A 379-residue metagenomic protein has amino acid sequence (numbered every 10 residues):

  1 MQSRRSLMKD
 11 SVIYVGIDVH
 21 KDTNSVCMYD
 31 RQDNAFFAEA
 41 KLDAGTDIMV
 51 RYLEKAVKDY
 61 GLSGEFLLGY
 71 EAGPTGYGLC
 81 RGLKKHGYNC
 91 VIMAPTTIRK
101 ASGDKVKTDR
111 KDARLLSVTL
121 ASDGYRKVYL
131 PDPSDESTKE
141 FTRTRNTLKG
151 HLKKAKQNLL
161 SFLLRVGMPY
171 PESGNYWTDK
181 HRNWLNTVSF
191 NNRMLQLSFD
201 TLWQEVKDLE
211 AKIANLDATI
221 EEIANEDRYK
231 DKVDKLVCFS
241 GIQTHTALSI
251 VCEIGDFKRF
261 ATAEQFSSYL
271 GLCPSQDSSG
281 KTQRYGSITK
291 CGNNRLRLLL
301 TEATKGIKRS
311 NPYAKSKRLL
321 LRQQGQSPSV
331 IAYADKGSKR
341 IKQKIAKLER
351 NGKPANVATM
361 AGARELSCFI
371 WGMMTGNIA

Functional and structural regions predicted by a protein language model:
M1-F190: Phosphate- and other anionic-substrate recognition elements at nucleic-acid/protein interfaces
L68, L116, L148, L209 (+3 more regions): A residue-level signal for conserved active-site and pocket-lining positions in enzyme catalytic cores
N146-K235, Q324: Glycine-rich, often acidic, oxyanion-interacting loops/wings at catalytic, nucleic-acid, or phospho-protein interfaces
W203, V233, V237, T244-V251: Short, well-structured alpha-helical segments
D234-S240, S287-C291: Cytochrome P450 C-terminal beta-domain/meander region
T246-T262: Catalytic palm subdomain of template-directed nucleic-acid polymerases, centered on the conserved carboxylate motif
S268-A379: A basic, often C-terminal nucleic-acid-binding module that engages the phosphate backbone, implemented in DNA
